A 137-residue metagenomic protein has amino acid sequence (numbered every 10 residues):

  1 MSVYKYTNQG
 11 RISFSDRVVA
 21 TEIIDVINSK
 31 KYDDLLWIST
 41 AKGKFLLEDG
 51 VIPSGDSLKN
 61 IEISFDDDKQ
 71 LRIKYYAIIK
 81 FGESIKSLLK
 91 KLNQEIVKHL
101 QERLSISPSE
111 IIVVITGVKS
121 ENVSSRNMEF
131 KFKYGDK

Functional and structural regions predicted by a protein language model:
M1-K90, E102, I106-P108, I112 (+1 more regions): Contiguous, often N-terminal, cationic amphipathic patches that form binding interfaces
K91-I96: A short beta-strand micro-motif common to beta-rich folds, especially ectodomain repeats
H99: Eukaryotic intrinsically disordered and solvent-exposed regulatory patches
